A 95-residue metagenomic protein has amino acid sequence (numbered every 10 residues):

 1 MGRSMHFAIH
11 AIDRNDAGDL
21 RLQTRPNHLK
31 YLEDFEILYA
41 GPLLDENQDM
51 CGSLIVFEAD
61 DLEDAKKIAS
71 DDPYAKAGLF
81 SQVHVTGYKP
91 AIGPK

Functional and structural regions predicted by a protein language model:
G2-K95: Conserved, structured core segments of small domains
